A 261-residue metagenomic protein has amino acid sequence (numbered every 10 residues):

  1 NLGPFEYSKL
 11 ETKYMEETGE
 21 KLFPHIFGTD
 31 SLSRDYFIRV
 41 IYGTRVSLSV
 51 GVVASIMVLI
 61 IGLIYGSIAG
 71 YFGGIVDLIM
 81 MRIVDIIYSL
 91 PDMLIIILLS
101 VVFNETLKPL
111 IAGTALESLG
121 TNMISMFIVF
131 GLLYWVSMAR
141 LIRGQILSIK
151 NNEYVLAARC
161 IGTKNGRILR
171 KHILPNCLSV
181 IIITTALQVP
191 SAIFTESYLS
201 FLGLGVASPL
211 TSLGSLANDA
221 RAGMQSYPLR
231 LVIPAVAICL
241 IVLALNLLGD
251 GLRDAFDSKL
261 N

Functional and structural regions predicted by a protein language model:
N1-L59, L63, P209, L216 (+4 more regions): Gly/Trp-centered helix-boundary motif
I26, D30, V53, M57-G62 (+5 more regions): Generic hydrophobic transmembrane alpha-helix motif, especially the helices
R34-S49, G73-M81, L147, N151 (+1 more regions): Amphipathic cytosolic juxtamembrane alpha-helices at the membrane-cytosol interface of multi-pass membrane transporters
V46-G62, S89-S100, L156, P175 (+5 more regions): Hydrophobic alpha-helical transmembrane segments in multi-pass membrane proteins
G62, G66, G162, P175-C177 (+1 more regions): Conserved G/P- and acidic residue-centered "switch" motifs that form tight phosphate/ATP-binding loops in soluble
S100-F103, L116-S118, Q188, F194-A237 (+1 more regions): Glycine-rich helix-loop "coupling/hinge" segments at transmembrane-helix boundaries in multipass transporters
N104-N122, V129-L133, I182-L187, P228-N261: C-terminal transmembrane helix and the adjacent membrane-cytosol boundary/short C-terminal tail of inner/organellar
Q145-Y154, L252-K259: Transmembrane helix boundary and interhelical loop/hinge segments in multi-pass membrane proteins
